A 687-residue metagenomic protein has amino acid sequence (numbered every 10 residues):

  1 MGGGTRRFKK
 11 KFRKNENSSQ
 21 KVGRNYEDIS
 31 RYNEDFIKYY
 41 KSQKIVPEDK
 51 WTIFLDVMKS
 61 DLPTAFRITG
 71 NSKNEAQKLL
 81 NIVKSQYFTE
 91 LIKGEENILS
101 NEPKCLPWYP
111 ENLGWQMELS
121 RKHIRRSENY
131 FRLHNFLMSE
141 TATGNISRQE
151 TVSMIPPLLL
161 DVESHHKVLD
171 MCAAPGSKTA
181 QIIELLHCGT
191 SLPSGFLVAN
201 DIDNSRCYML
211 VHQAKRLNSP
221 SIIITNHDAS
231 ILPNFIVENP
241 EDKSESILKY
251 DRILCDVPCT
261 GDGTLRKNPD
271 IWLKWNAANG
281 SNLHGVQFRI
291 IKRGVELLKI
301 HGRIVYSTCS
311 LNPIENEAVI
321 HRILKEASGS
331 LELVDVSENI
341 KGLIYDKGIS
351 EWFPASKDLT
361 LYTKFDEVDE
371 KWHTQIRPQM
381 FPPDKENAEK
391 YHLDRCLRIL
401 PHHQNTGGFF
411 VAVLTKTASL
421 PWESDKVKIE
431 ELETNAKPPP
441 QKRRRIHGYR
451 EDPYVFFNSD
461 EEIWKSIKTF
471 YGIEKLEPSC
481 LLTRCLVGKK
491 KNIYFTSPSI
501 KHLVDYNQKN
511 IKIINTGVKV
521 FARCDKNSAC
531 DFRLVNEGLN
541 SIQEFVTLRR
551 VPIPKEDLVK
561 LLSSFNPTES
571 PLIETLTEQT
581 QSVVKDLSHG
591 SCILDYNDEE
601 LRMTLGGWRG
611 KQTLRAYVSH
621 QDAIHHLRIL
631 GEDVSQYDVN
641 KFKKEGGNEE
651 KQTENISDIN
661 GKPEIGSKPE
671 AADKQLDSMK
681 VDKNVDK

Functional and structural regions predicted by a protein language model:
G2-S100, N112, S356-Y391, N405-F410 (+1 more regions): Polybasic, low-complexity RNA-engagement segments
A142-P157: Conserved SAM-binding loop and adjacent beta-strand
H165, S194, L298-R303: Short glycine-dipeptide loop
H165-C172: Conserved class I S-adenosyl-L-methionine
C172-G176, C259: Class I SAM-dependent methyltransferase "Motif I" SAM/SAH-binding loop
P175-S191: Conserved SAM-binding loop of SAM-dependent methyltransferases across substrates and taxa, primarily the Class I
N200-I247: S-adenosyl-L-methionine
N204-S205, A229, E245-R293, L297-H301 (+4 more regions): Mobile active-site "lid"/loop adjacent to the S-adenosyl-L-methionine
